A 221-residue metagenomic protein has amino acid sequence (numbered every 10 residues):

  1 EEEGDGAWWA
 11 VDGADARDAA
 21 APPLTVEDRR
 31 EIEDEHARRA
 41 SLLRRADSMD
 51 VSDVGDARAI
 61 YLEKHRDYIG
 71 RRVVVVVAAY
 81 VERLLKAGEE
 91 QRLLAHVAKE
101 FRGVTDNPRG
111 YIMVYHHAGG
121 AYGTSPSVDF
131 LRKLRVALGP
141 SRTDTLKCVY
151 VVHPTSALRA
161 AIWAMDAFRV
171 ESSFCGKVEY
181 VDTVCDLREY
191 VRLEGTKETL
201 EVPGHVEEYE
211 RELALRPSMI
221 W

Functional and structural regions predicted by a protein language model:
E1-W221: Basic, amphipathic alpha-helical/coil surface patches used to engage anionic, phosphate-bearing ligands and membranes
